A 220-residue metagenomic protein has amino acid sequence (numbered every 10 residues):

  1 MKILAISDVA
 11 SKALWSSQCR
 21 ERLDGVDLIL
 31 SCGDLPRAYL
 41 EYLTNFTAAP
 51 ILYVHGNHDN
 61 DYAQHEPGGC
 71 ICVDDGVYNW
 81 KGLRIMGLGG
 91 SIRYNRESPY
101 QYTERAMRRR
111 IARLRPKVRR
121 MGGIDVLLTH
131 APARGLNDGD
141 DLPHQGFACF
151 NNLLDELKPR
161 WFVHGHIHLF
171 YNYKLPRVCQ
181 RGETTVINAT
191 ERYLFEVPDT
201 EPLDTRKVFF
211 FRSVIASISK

Functional and structural regions predicted by a protein language model:
M1-F46, R115-G123, S219: N-terminal active-site segment of His-dependent metallophosphoesterases
A5-L14, H55-Q145, E191, S213-V214: Conserved catalytic scaffold of divalent metal-dependent phosphoesterases
A5-S7, L28-D34, L52-N57, V73 (+4 more regions): Active-site neighborhood of phospho(di)ester-bond hydrolases with catalytic His/Asp-centered motifs
I6, W15-S17, Q64, V77-K81 (+3 more regions): Binuclear metal-dependent phosphoesterase catalytic core
A10-L14, L35-E41, N57-A63, R93-E97 (+3 more regions): Active-site environment of divalent metal-dependent phosphoester hydrolases
L14-R20, R37-E41, I71-V73, A112-P116 (+2 more regions): A generic local structural motif
D27-I29, A48-Y53, E66-G76, E183-I187 (+1 more regions): Active-site regions of enzymes building and remodeling cell-envelope glycoconjugates
T47-H58, F147-F150: A short, gly/pro- and small-residue-rich
